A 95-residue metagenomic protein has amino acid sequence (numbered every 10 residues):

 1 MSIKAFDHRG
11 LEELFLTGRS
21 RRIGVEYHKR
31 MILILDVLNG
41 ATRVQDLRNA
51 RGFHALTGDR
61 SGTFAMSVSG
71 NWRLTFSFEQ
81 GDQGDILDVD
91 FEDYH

Functional and structural regions predicted by a protein language model:
M1-L33: Arg/Lys-rich, positively charged N-terminal/basic patches that mediate binding to nucleic acids
S2, G10, R19, R43 (+2 more regions): Glycine-rich, flexible loop/turn motifs
G24, L56-G58, F64-V68, S77: Short histidine-centered beta-strand/loop micro-motifs that create catalytic or ligand/metal-coordination sites
D36-T42: Basic, amphipathic alpha-helical segments enriched in Lys/Arg and hydrophobic/aromatic residues
T42-F64: A short, surface-exposed loop/turn module that caps and links secondary-structure elements
M66-H95: Enriched for short, Lys/Arg-rich terminal
